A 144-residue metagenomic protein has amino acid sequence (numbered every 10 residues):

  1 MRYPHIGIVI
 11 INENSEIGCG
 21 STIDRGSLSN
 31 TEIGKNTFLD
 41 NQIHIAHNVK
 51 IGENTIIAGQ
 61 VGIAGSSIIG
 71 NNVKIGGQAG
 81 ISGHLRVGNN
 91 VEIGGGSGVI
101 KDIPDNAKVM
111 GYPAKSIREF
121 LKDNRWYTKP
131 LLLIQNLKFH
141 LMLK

Functional and structural regions predicted by a protein language model:
M1-R2, N14, A114-K144: Terminal amphipathic alpha-helical/low-complexity segments used for targeting or macromolecular assembly
M1-S116: Structural signal for interior beta-strand "rungs" in well-ordered beta-sheet cores of soluble enzyme domains
